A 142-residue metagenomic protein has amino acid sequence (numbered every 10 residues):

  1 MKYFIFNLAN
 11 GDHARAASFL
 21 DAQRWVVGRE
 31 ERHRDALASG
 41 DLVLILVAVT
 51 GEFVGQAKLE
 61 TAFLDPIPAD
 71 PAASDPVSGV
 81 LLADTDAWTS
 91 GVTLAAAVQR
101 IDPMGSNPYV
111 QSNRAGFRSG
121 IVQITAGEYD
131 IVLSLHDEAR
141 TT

Functional and structural regions predicted by a protein language model:
M1-S39, N107-Q111, I124-T142: Compositionally biased, charged N-terminal/linker segments
F6, A57-K58: GIY-YIG nuclease signature motif recognition
A14-A16, E52-G55, P66-I67: Short acidic/glycine-rich loop or secondary-structure boundary segments that cap or lie
L37-G40, E52-V54, D75-V77: Short connector loops at helix/strand junctions that flank enzyme active sites, especially segments positioning acidic
L46-E52: Short, charged beta-turn/beta-strand-edge "cap" motif at the junction between a beta-strand and an adjacent loop
K58-A126: Aromatic- and Lys/Arg-enriched surface recognition patch
